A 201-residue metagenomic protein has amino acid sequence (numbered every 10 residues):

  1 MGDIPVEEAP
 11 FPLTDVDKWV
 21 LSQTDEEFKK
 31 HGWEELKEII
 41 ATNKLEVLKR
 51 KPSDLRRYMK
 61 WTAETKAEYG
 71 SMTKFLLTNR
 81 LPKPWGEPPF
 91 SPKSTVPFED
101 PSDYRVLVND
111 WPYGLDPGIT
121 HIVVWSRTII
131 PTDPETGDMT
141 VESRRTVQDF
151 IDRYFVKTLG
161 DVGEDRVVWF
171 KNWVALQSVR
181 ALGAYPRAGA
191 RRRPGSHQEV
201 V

Functional and structural regions predicted by a protein language model:
M1-V201: HIT superfamily nucleotide-processing domains
